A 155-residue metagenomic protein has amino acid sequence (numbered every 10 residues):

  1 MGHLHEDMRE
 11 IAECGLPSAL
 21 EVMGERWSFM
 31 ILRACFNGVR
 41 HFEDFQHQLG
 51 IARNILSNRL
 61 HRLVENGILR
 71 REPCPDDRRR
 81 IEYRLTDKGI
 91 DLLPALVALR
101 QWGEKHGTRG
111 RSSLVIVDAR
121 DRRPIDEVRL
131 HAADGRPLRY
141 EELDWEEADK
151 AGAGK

Functional and structural regions predicted by a protein language model:
G2-L20: Short, Lys/Arg-enriched N-terminal segment that forms or immediately precedes the first helix of a structured domain
C14-I55: N-terminal helix-turn-helix DNA-binding core of bacterial DNA-binding proteins
A19, F29, N66, L96-H106: Alpha-helical linker/hinge and terminal dimerization helices associated with HTH transcriptional regulators
G24, P75-L96: Basic, amphipathic "hinge/linker" alpha-helix immediately C-terminal to the N-terminal HTH DNA-binding motif
L32, R40-F45, L60, L92-A95 (+2 more regions): Extended, folded domain segments that form the structural surfaces/walls around functional sites
F42, Q46-C74, R78: Canonical helix-turn-helix DNA-binding module
V97, Q101-K155: C-terminal regulatory/oligomerization modules of transcriptional regulators
